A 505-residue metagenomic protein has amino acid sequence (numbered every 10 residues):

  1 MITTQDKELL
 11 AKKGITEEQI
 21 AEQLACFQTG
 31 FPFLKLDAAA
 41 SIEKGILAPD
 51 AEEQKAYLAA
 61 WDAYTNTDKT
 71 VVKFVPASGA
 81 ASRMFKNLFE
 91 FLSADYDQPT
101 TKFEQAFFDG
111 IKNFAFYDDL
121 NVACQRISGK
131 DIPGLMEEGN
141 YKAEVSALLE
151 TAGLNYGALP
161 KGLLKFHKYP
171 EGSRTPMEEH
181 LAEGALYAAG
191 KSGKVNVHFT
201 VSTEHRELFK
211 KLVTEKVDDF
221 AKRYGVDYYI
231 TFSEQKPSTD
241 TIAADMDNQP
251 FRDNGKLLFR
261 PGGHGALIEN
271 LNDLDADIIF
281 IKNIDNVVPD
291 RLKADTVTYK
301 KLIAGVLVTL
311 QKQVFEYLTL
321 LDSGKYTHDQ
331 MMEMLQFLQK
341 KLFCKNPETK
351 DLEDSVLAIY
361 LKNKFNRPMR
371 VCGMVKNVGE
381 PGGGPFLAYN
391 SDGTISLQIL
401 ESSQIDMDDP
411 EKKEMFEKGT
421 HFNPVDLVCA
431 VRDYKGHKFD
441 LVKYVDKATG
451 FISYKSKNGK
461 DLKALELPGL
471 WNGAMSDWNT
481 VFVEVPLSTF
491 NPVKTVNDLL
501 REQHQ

Functional and structural regions predicted by a protein language model:
M1-E43: N-terminal regions that are enriched for targeting/export leaders and immediately downstream pro/stem segments
E8-G14, A39-V378, L387-I399, S403-D406 (+2 more regions): Domain-scale recognition of functional cores that engage charged ligands
L342-R370, G379-F386, T394-L400, Q404-Q505: Primarily single-stranded nucleic-acid-binding OB-fold modules
